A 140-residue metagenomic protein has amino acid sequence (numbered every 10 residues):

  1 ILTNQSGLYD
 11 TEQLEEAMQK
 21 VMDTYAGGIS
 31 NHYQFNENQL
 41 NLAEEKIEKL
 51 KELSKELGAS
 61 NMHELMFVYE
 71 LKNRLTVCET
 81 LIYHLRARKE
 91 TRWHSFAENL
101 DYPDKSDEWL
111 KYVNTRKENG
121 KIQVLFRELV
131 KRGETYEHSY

Functional and structural regions predicted by a protein language model:
I1-Y140: Glycine- and aromatic-enriched mobile tails/lids
